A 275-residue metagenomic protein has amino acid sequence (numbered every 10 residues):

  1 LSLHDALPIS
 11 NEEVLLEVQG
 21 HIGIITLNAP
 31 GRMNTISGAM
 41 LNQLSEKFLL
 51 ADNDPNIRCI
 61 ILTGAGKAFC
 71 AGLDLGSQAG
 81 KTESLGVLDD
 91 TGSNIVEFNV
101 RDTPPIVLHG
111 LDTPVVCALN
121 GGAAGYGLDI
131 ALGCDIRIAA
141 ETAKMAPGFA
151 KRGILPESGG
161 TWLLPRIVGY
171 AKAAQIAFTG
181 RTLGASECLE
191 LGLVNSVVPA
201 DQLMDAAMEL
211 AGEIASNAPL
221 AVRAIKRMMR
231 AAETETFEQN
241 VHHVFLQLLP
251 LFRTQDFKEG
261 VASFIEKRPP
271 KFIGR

Functional and structural regions predicted by a protein language model:
L1-D5: Single conserved hydrophobic/aromatic residue that forms the stacking wall/gate of nucleotide- or nucleobase-binding
A6-A65, K81: Conserved CoA-thioester-binding segment of acyl-CoA-metabolizing enzymes
L7, I25, A29, Q43-L44 (+8 more regions): Terminal peptide-recognition signature
P8, N42-E46, I95-V100, A231: Short gly/ser/thr-rich secondary-structure transition/capping motifs
G38, I106-L220, L246, R253-T254 (+3 more regions): Crotonase-fold acyl-CoA enzyme core
M40-Q43, V100, L203, V244: Hydrophobic alpha-helical membrane-association signature
N56, G64-G110, A123, E235-T236: Glycine- (often His-adjacent) and acidic-residue-rich active-site loop that binds/positions the CoA thioester
K226-E235: Short, charged, surface-exposed hinge/linker loops at domain edges that act as mobile lids or interdomain connectors
